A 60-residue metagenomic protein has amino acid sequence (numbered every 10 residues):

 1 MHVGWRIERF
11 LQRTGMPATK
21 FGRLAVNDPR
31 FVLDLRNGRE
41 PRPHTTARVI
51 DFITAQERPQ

Functional and structural regions predicted by a protein language model:
M1-Q12, F31: A short, Lys/Arg-rich alpha-helix, primarily the initiator
V3-G4, K20, P43: Charge-rich alpha-helical segments
R9-Q12, A47, D51: Replace "anionic and nucleotidyl ligands
M16-F31: Short alpha-helical DNA-recognition segment
A25, L35-R36, I53: DNA major-groove recognition helix of helix-turn-helix
L33-V49: Short, basic-rich loop-to-helix N-cap that marks the start of a DNA-contacting helix
D51-Q60: A short, Lys/Arg-enriched interface patch at domain edges and termini
